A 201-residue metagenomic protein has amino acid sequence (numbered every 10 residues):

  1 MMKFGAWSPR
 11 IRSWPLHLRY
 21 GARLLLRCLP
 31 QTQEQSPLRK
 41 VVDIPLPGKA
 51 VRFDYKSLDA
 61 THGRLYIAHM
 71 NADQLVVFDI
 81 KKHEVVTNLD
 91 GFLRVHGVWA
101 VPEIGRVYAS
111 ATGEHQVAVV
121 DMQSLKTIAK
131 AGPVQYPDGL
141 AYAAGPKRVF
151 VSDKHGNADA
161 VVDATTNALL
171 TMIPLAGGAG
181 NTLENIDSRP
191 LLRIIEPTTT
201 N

Functional and structural regions predicted by a protein language model:
M1-M2, I11: Short hydrophobic transmembrane-like helices used for membrane targeting/insertion
G5-P9, L18, L24-N201: Predominantly soluble domains enriched in secretory-pathway, periplasmic, or organellar proteins
